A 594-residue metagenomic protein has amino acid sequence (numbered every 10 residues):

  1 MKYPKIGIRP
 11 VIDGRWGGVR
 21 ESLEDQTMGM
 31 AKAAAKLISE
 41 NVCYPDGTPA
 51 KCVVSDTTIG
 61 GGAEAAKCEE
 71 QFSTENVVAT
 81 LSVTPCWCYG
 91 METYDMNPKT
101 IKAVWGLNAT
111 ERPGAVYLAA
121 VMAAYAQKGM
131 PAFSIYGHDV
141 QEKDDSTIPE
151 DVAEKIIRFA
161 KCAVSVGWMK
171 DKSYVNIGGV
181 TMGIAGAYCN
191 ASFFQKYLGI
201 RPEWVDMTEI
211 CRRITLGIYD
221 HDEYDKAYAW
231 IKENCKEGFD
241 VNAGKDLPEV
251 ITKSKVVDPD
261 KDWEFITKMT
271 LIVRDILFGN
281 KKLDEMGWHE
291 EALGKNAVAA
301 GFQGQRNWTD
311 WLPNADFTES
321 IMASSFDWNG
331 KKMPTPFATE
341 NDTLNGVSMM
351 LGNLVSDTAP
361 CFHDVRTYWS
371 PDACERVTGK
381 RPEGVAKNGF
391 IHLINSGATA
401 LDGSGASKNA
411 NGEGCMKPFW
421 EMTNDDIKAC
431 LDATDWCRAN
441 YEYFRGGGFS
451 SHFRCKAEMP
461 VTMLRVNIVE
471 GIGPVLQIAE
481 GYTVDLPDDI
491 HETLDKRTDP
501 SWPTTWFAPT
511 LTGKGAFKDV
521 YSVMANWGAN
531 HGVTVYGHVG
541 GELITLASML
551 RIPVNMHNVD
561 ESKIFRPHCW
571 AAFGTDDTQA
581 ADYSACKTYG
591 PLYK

Functional and structural regions predicted by a protein language model:
M1-K594: An N-terminal assembly and electron-transfer interface module characteristic of large anaerobic redox and radical
